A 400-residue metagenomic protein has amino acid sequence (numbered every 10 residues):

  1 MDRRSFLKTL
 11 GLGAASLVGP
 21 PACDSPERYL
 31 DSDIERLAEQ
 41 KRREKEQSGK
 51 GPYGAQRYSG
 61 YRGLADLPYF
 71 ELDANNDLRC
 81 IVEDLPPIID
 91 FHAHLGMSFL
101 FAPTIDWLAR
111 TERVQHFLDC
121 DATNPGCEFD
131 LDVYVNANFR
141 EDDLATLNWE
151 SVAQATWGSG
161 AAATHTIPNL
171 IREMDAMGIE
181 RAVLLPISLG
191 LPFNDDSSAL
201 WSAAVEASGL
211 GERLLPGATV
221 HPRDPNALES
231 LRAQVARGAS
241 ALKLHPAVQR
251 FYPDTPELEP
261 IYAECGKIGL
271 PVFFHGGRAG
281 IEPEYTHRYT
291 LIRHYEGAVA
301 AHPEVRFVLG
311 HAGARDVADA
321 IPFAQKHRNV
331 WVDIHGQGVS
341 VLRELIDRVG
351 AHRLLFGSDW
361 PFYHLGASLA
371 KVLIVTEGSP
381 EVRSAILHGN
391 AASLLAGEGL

Functional and structural regions predicted by a protein language model:
M1-L7: Twin-arginine (Tat) signal peptide motif
L7-L17, Y29-V82, P86, P103 (+5 more regions): Mid-to-C-terminal alpha-helical segments outside catalytic/metal-binding sites
A65, E180-F274, R278: Active-site gating/metal-coordination segments in enzymes
H92, M174, C265, V332 (+2 more regions): Conserved, mostly hydrophobic/aromatic
H92-S98, H275, H311: Histidine-centered divalent metal-coordination motifs
H165-L170, S198-A203, A227-L228, L291-Y295 (+2 more regions): Alpha-helical scaffolding within the catalytic cores of extracellular/periplasmic polymer-degrading hydrolases
A239-P246, R250-L355: Catalytic pocket-lining loop regions of alpha/beta-barrel enzymes, especially the amidohydrolase/enolase/GH5 lineages
